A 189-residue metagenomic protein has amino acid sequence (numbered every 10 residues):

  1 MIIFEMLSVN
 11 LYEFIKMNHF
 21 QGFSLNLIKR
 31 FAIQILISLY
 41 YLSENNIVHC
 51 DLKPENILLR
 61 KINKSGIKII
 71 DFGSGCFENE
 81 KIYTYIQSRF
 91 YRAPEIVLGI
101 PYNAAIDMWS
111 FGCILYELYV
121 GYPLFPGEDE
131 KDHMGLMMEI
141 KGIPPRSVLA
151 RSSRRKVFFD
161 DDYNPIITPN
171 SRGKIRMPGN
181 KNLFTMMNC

Functional and structural regions predicted by a protein language model:
M1-N10: Conserved short submotifs of the Hanks-type protein kinase catalytic core that shape the nucleotide-binding pocket
Y12-G22: AlphaC helix of the protein kinase catalytic domain
F31-A32: Activation segment signature within eukaryotic-like protein kinase domains
S43-R60: Catalytic-loop of the protein kinase fold
L58-Q87: Activation segment/activation loop of eukaryotic-type protein kinase catalytic domains
D107: Conserved catalytic-loop aspartate of Hanks-type protein kinases
P144-C189: C-terminal lobe substrate-recognition/regulatory segment of protein kinase catalytic domains
